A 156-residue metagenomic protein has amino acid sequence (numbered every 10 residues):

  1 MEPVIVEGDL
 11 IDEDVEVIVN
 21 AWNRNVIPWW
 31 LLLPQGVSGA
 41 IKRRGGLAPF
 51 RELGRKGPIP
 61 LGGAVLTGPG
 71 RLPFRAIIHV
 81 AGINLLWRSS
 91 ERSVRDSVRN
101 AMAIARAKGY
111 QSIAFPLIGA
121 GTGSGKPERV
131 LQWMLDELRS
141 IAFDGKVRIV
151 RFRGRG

Functional and structural regions predicted by a protein language model:
M1-G8, I59-G63: Short gly/ser/thr-rich secondary-structure transition/capping motifs
D9-D12, P69-L72, R139-A142: Solvent-exposed alpha-helices and their adjacent loops that cap or buttress functional pockets in soluble metabolic
L10-G57: Short, conserved "active-site rim" segments that organize catalytic pockets and cofactor/ligand binding
E16, R75, Q111: Conserved acidic residues
V19, I78, F115: Conserved, mostly hydrophobic/aromatic
P49-F74: N-terminal short beta-loop-beta anion/metal-coordinating cradle
L72-L85: Short, basic/glycine-rich phosphate-binding loops at helix/coil junctions that contact nucleotide phosphates
I83-G156: Phosphate/ribose-phosphate-bearing ligand recognition and processing surfaces, centered on ADP-ribose/NAD(+/P+) systems
